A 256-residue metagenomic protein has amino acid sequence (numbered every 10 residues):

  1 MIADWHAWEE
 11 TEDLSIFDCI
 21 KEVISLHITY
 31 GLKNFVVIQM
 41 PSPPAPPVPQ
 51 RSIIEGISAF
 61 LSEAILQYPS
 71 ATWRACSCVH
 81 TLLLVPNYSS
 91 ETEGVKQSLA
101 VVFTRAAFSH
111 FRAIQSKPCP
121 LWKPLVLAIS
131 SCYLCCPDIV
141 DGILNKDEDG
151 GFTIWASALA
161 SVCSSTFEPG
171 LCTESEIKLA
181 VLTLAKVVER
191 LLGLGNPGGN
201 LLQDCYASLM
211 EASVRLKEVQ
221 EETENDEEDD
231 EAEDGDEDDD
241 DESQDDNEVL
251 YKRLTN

Functional and structural regions predicted by a protein language model:
M1-N256: Karyopherin-beta/Importin-beta family HEAT-repeat alpha-solenoid scaffold
